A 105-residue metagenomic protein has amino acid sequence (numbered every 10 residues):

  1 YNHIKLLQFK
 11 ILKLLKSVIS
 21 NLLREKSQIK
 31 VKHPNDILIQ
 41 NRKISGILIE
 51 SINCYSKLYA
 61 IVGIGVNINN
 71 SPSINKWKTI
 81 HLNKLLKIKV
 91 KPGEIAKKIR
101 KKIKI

Functional and structural regions predicted by a protein language model:
Y1-I29, I39-I105: Long, positively charged amphipathic alpha-helical accessory segments at protein N-termini or as interdomain linkers
